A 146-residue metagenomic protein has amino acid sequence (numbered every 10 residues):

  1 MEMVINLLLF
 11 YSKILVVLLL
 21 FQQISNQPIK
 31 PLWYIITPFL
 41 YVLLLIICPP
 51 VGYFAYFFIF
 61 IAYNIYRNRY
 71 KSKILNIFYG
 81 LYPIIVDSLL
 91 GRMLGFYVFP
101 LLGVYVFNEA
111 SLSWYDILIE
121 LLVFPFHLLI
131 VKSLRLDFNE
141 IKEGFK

Functional and structural regions predicted by a protein language model:
E2-K146: Hydrophobic alpha-helices of bacterial signal-transduction systems
